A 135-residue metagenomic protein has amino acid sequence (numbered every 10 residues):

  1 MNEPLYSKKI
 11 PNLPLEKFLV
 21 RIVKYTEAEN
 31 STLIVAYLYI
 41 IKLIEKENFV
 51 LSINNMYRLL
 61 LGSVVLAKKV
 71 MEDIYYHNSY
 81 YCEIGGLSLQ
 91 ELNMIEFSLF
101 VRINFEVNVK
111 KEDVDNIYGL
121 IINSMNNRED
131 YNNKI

Functional and structural regions predicted by a protein language model:
M1-S31, V35, Y39-L51, N93 (+1 more regions): Acidic, Ser/Thr/Pro-rich regulatory low-complexity segments at or just upstream of the first helical elements of major
L38, V65-L66: Short, hydrophobic/amphipathic alpha-helical patches that form generic packing surfaces within helical domains
M56-V65, M71-L89, E96-R102, E106-N108: Alpha-helical bundle/repeat cores within regulatory domains of eukaryotic proteins
